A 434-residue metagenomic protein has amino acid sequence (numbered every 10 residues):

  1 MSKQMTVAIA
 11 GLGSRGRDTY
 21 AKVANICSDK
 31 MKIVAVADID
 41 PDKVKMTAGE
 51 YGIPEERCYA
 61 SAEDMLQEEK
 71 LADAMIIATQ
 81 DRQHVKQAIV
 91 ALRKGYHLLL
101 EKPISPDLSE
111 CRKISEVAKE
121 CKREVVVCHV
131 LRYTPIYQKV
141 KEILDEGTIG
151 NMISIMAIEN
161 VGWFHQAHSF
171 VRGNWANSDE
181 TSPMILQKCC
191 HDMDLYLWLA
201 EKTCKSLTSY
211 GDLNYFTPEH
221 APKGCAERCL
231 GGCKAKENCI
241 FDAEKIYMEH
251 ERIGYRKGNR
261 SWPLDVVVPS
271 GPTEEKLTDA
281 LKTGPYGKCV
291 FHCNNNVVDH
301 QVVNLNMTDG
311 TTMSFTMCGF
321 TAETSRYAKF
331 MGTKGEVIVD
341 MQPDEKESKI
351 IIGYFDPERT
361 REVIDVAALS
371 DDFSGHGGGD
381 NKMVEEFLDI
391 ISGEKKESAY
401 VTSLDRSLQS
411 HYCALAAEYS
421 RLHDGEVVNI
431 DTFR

Functional and structural regions predicted by a protein language model:
M1-I53: N-terminal Rossmann-like dinucleotide-binding module
G16-D18, L131-K288, D424: Predominantly a Rossmann-like dinucleotide-binding segment in NAD(P)-dependent oxidoreductases
Y51, V297-R434: C-terminal helical cap and adjacent loop that interface with cofactors, partners, or active-site loops
I53-V117: Beta-loop-alpha module in the N-terminal Rossmann-like domain of NAD(P)-dependent dehydrogenases, especially those
I77, L100, P106, V125-V127 (+2 more regions): Hydrophobic residues in well-ordered beta-strands that form the structural core
V85, R132-T134, N160, A416 (+1 more regions): Catalytic cores of eukaryotic secretory-pathway lumenal/extracellular enzymes that build and remodel glycoconjugates
G95, K122, G147, G310 (+1 more regions): Glycine-centered short loops/turns at secondary-structure junctions
K113-V130, G150-S154: Rossmann-fold dehydrogenase core element
